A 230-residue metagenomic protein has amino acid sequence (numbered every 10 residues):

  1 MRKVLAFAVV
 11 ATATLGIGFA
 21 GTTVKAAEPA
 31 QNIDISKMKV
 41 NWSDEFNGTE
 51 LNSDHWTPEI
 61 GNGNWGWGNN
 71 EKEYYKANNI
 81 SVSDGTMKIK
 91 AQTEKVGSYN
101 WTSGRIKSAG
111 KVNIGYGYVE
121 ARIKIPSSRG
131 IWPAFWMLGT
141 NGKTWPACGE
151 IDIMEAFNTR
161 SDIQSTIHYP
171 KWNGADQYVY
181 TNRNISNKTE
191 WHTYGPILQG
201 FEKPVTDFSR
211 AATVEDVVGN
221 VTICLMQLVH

Functional and structural regions predicted by a protein language model:
M1-V4: Positively charged n-region of N-terminal signal peptides that target proteins for export
F7-A11: Sec-dependent N-terminal signal peptides
T14-N32: Sec-dependent signal peptide cleavage junction
A27-H230: GH16 jelly-roll
